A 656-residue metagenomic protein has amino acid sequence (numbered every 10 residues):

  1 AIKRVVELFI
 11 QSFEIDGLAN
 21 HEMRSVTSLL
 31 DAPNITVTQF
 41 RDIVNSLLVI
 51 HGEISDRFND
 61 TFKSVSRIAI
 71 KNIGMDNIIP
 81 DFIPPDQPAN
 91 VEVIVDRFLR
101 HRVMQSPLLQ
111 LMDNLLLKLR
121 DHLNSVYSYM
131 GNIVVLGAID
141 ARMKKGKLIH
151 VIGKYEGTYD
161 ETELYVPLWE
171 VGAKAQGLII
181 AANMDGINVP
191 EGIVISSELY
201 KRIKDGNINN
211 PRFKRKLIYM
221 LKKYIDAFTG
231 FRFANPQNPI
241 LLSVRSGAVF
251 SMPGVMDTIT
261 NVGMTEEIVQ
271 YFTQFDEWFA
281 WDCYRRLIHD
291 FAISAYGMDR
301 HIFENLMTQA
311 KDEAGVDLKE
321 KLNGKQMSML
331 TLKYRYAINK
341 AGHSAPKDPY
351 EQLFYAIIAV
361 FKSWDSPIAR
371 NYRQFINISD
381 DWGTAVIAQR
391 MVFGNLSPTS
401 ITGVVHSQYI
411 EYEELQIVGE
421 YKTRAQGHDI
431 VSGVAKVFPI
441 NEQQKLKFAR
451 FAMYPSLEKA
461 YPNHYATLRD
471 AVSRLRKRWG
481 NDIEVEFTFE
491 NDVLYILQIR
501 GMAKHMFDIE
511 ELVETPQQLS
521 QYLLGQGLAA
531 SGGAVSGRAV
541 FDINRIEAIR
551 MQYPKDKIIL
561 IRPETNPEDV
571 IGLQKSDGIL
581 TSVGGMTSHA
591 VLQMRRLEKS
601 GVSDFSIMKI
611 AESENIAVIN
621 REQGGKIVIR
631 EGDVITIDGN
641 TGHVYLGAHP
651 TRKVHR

Functional and structural regions predicted by a protein language model:
A1-L523, A529-S536, I546-I559, P563-D577 (+5 more regions): Nucleotide/phosphate-binding sheet-loop regions of phosphoryl- and nucleotidyl-transfer enzymes
F541-N544: Hydrophobic, helix-rich cores of sensory/ligand-binding and other regulatory modules that couple small-molecule
G578, Y645-R656: Short, compositionally biased
F605: Acidic, metal-binding active-site segment of PIN/NYN-like and related structure-specific nucleases
G624-G625: Non-catalytic helical/coil scaffold and regulatory linker elements that flank RecA-like P-loop NTPase motors
